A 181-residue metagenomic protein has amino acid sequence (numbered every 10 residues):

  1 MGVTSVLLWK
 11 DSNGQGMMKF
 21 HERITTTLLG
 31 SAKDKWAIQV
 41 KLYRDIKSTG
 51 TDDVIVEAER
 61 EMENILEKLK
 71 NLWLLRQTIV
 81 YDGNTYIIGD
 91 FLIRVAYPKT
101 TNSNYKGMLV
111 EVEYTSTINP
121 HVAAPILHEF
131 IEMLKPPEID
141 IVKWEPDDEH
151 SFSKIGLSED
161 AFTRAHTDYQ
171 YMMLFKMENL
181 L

Functional and structural regions predicted by a protein language model:
M1-K10, M18, E22-E63, L92-A96 (+1 more regions): Polyanion/phosphate-binding surface patch
N13-G14, T117-N119: Helix N-cap motif at beta-to-alpha junctions
T25-L42, N71-V80, P137-P146: Short secondary-structure junctions
K47-I88: Charged surface patches that recognize polyanionic ligands
T115-T117, M177: Positively charged, low-complexity, intrinsically disordered RNA-binding extensions
N119-E149: Mixed-charge, glycine-accented linear interaction segment located at domain edges/termini
I139-L181: Short, highly charged C-terminal tails/helix-capping segments
